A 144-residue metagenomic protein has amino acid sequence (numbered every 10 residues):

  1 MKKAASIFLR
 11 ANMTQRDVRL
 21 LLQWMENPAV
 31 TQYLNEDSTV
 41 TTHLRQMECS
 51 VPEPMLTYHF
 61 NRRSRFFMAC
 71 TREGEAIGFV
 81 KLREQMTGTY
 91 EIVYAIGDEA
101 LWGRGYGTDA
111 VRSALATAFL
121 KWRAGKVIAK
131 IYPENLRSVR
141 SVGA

Functional and structural regions predicted by a protein language model:
M1-N27, F66, C70-A144: Acyl-donor (CoA/ACP) binding surface of acyl/acetyltransferases
Q23-R45: Helix-loop element at the rim of GNAT/NAT acetyltransferase active sites that forms part of the acceptor-substrate
T41-S64, T71: Active-site rim helix/loop that mediates acceptor-substrate recognition in acyltransferases
